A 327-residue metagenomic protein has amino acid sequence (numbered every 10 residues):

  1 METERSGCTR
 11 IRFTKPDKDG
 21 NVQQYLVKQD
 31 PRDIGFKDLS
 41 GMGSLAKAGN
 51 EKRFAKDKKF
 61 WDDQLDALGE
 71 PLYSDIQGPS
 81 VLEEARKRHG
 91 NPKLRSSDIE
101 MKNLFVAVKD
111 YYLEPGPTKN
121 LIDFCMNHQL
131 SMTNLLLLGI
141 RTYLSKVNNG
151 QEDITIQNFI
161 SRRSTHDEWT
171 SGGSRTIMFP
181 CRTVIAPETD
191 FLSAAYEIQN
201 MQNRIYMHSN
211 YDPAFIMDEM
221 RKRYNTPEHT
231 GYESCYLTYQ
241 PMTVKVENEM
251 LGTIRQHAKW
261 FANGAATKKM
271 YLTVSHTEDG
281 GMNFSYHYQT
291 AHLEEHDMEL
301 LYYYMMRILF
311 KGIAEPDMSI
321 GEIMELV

Functional and structural regions predicted by a protein language model:
M1, K37, M132-R141: Short amphipathic alpha-helical segments
M1-E2, N21, T133, E152-F159 (+2 more regions): Extended, hydrophobic beta-loop-alpha segments that form or line the acyl/peptidyl-thioester binding and transfer paths
M1-Q23, K37-S40, A85-A107: N-terminal beta-alpha "docking/capping" segments at the starts of catalytic domains in thioester/acy l-group-handling
F13, D17-D33, L39-W61, L72 (+5 more regions): His-Asp-centered acyl/peptidyl-transfer active-site segments
V27, F54-L130: Flexible, P/S/T/G-rich "lid" or insertion loops adjacent to the active sites of thioester-utilizing
D30, G35, A55-K56, R88-P92 (+3 more regions): AMP-binding/adenylate-forming domain of the ANL superfamily
E100-K102, W169-S171, W260-N263: Short Gly/Pro-enriched turn/cap motifs at secondary-structure boundaries
T142-V147, R182, I308-K311: Active-site catalytic microenvironments for nucleophilic, acid-base chemistry
